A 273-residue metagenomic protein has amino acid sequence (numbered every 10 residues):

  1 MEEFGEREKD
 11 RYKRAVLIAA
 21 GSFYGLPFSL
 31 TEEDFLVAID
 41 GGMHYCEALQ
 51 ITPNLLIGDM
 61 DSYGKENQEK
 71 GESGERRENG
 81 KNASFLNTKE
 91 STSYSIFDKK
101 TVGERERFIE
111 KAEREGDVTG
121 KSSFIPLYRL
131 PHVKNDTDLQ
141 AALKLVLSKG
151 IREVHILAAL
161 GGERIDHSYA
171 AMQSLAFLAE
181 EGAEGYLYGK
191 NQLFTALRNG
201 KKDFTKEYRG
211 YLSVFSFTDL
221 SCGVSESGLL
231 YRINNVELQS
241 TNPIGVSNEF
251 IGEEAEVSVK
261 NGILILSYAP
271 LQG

Functional and structural regions predicted by a protein language model:
M1-E66: N-terminal beta-strand-loop-alpha-helix module at the start of alpha/beta ligand-binding or catalytic domains
E6-R7, K65-S123: Intrinsically disordered, low-complexity terminal tails and inter-domain linkers enriched for S/T/G/P/D/E
I18, V37-I39, G58, R129 (+2 more regions): General beta-strand structural signal in soluble alpha/beta enzymes
I18-S22, A159-G161, Y268-P270: Structural motif
G120-K121, P126-S148: Short phosphate-binding loop-to-helix
I165-A176: Short Gly/Thr/Asp-enriched flexible loops that form oxyanion-binding sites at enzyme active sites
F177-Q192: Short, acidic/small-residue loops that bind anionic groups at enzyme active sites
Q192, L197-G273: Long, charged alpha-helical interface segments
